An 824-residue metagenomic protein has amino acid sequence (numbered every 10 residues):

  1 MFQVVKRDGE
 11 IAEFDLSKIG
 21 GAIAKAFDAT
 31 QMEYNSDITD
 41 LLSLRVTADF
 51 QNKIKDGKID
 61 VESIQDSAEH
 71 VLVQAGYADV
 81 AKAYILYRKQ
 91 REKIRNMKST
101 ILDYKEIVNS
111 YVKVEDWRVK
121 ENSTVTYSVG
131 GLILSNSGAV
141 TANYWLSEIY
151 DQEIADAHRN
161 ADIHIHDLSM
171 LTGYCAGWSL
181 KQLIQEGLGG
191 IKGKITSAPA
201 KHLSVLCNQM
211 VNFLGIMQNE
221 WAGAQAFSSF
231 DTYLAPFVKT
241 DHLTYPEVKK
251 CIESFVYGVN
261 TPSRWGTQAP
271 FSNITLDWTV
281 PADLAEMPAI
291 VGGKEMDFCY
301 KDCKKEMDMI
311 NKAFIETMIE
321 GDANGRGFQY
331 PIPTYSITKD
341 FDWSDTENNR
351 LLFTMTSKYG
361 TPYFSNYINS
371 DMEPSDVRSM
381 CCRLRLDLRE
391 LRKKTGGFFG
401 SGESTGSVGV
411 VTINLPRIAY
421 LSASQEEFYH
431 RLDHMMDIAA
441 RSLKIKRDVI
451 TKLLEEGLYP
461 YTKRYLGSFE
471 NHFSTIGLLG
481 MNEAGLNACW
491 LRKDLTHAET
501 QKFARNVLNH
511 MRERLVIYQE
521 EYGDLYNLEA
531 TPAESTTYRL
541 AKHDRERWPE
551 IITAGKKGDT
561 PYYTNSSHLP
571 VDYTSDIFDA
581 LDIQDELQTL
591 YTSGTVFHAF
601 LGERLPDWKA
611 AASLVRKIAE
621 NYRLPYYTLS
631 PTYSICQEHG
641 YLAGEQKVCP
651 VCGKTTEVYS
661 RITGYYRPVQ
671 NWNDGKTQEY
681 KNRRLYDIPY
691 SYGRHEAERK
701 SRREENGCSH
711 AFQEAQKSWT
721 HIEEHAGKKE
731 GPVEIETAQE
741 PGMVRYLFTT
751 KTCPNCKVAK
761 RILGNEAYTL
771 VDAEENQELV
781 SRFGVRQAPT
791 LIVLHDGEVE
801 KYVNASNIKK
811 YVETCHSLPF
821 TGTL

Functional and structural regions predicted by a protein language model:
M1-E106, S468: Charged, amphipathic alpha-helical regulatory modules used for macromolecular assembly or allosteric control
S67-L72, D277-W278, P460-A484: Core structural elements
Q90-I94, T100-E470, L491, H497-V651 (+1 more regions): Conserved catalytic cores of very large enzyme subunits
W221, Q225, A269, S468-A484 (+1 more regions): Conserved phosphate/anionic-ligand binding catalytic regions in large, soluble enzymes, centered on
T632-V651, E657, R661-G742, E778 (+1 more regions): Intrinsic, low-complexity terminal and presequence regions
I735-E766: Local sequence-structure signature of Cys/Sec-based thiol-disulfide redox active-site neighborhoods
T769-Q787: Thioredoxin-like thiol-disulfide oxidoreductase module
H795-L824: Non-catalytic, surface beta->alpha helical segment in thiol-disulfide oxidoreductase systems
